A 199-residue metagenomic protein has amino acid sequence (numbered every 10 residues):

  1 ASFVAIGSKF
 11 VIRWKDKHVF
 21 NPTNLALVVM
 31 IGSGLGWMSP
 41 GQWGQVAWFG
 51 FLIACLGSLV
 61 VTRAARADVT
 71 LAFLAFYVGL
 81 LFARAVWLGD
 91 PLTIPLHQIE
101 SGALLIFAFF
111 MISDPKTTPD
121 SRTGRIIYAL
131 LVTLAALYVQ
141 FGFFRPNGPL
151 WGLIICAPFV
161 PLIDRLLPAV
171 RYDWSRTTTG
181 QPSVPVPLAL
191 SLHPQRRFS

Functional and structural regions predicted by a protein language model:
A1-A5, K9, A26, M30 (+11 more regions): Alpha-helical transmembrane segments in multi-pass membrane proteins
A1-G44: Membrane-interface helix-loop-helix junctions at boundaries between adjacent transmembrane segments
V4-K17, C55-A65, F109-P119: C-terminal ends of transmembrane helices
K17-L27, A47, A67-F76, I99 (+1 more regions): Cytoplasmic-side transmembrane-helix entry/capping segments in multi-pass membrane proteins
G32-A83, D90: Internal active-site segments that recognize and position negatively charged phosphoryl groups and nucleotide moieties
W43-F49, V69-A72, I94-A103, R125 (+1 more regions): Loop-to-transmembrane alpha-helix initiation sites
V86-G142: Glycine/small-residue-rich hydrophobic helix-like segments
P158, L166-R196: Short, highly charged, low-complexity non-transmembrane loops/tails of multi-pass membrane proteins
